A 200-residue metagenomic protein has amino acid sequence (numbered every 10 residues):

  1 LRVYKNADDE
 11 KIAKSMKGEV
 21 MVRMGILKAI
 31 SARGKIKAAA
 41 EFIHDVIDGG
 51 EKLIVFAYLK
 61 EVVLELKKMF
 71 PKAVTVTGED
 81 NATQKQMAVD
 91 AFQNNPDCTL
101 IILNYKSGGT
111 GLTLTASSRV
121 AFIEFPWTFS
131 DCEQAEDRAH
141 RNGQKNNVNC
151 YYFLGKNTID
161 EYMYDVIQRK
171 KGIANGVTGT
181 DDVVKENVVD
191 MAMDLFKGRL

Functional and structural regions predicted by a protein language model:
L1-K72: Conserved helicase/translocase motor-coupling segment
K37, L64, K68, Q86 (+4 more regions): Alpha-helical elements of the RecA-like P-loop NTPase motor core of helicases
H44, K52-F56, L64-E65, F70-G108 (+1 more regions): Conserved helicase ATPase core of P-loop NTP-dependent helicases/translocases
F56, L103-N104, F122-E124, F153-L154: Conserved beta-strand segments of the P-loop GTPase G domain that flank and frequently precede/overlap
A73, I101, V120-A121, A139: Short, well-ordered beta-strand core segments
T77-E79, I123-P126: Short beta->alpha connector loops at strand-helix junctions that form conserved, small/polar/Pro-enriched
L112-F125, V148-Y152: A short beta-strand element within the Helicase C-terminal
W127-L200: A conserved SF2-helicase RecA2
